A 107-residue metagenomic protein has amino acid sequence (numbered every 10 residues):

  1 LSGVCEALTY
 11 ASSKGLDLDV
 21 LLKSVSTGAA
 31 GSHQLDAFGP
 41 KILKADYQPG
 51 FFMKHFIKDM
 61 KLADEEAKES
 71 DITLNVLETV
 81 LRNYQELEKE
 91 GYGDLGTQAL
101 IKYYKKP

Functional and structural regions predicted by a protein language model:
L1-P107: Helical "substrate-binding/catalytic lid" subdomain of Rossmann-like NAD(P)-dependent dehydrogenases/reductases
